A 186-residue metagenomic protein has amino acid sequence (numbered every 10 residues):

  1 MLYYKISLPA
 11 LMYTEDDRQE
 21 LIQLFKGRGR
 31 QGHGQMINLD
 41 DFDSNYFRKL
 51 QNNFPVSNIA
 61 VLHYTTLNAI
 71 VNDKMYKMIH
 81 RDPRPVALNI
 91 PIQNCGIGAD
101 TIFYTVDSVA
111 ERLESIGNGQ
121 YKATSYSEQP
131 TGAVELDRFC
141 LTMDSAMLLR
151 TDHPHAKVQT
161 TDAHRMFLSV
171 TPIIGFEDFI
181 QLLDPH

Functional and structural regions predicted by a protein language model:
M1-N45, T161-D162, V170-H186: N-terminal auxiliary "cap/dimerization" subdomain that precedes the catalytic jelly-roll/cupin core of mononuclear
Y3, P85-A87, R165-F167: Short hydrophobic/aromatic beta-strand or adjacent loop that forms the aromatic wall/cage of a ligand/substrate-binding
P9, I70, P91-Q93, R150-D152 (+1 more regions): Structured loops at beta-to-helix junctions and adjacent beta-edge loops in soluble globular domains
M12, N94-G96, D107, H155 (+1 more regions): Short loop/turn segments at secondary-structure transitions that flank enzyme active sites
N45-N52: Active-site-flanking structural segment that lines cofactor/substrate pockets
N52-N72: A short glycine-rich, His/Asp/Glu-containing loop-to-beta-strand
H63, I70-M143: Catalytic core of non-heme Fe(II) oxygenases with the double-stranded beta-helix
G119-H186: Catalytic core of Fe(II)/2-oxoglutarate
